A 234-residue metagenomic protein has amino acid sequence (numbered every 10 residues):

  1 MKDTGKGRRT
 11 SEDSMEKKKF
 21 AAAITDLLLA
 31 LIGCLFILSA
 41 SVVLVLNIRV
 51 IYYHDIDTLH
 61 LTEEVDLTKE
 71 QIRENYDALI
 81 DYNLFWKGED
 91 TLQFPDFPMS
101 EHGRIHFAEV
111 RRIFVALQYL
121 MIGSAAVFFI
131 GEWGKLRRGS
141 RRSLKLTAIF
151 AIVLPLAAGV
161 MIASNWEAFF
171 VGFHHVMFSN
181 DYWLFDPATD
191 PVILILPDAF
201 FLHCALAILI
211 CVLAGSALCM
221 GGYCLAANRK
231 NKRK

Functional and structural regions predicted by a protein language model:
M1-K17, K232-K234: N-terminal Lys/Arg-rich, disordered targeting/topogenic segments
D13-Y52: Hydrophobic secretory-pathway targeting helix
L46-E64: Alpha-helical transmembrane signal-anchor/signal-peptide segments
V65-L84: Short extracytoplasmic
F85-G123, A199-L209: Individual transmembrane alpha-helix segments
A125-A168, L218-K234: Juxtamembrane interface at the cytosolic side of transmembrane helices
S164-P187: Juxtamembrane non-transmembrane "cap" segments at the membrane-aqueous interface of multi-pass membrane proteins
N180-F201: Short, membrane-exposed interhelical loops at transmembrane-helix boundaries
